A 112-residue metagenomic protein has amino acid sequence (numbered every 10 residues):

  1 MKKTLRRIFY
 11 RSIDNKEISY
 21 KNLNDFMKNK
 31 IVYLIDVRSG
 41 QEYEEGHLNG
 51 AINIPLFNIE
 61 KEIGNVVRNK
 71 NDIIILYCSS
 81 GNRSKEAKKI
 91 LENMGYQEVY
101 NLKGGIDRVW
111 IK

Functional and structural regions predicted by a protein language model:
M1-V32, G40-I73, S79-K112: Rhodanese-like catalytic fold shared by cysteine-dependent sulfurtransferases and DSP/PTP-type phosphatases
